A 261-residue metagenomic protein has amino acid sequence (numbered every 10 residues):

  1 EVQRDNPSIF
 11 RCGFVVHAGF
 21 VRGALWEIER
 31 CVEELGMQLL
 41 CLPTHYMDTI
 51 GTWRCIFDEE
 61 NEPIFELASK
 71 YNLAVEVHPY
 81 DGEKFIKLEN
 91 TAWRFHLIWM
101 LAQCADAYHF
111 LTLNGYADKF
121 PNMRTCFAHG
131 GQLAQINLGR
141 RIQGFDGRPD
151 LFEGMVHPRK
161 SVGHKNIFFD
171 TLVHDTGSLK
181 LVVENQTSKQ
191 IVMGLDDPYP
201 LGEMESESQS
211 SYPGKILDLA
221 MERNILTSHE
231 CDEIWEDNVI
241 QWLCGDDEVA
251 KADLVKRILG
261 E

Functional and structural regions predicted by a protein language model:
E1-A107: Active-site gating/metal-coordination segments in enzymes
E27, P63-I64, Y116, K180-V182: A short acidic, amphipathic alpha-helical/loop segment
P79, E89-L113, K119-F120, R124-E261: H/E-rich (His + Asp/Glu) clusters that bind or coordinate divalent metals
